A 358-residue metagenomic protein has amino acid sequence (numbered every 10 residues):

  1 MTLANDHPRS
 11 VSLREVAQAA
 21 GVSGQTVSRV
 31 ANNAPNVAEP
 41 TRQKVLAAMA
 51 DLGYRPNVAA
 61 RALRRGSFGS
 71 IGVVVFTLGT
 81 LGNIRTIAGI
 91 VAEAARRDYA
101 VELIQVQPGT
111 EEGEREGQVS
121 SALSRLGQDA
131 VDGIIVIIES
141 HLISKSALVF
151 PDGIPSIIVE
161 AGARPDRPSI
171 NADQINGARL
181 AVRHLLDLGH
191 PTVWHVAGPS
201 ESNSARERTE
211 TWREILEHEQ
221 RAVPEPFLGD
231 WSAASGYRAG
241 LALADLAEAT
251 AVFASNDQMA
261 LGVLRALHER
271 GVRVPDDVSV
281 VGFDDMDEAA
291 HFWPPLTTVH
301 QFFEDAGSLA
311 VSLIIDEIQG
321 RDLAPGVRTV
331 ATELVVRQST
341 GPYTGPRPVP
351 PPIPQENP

Functional and structural regions predicted by a protein language model:
M1-G69, T344, P354-P358: N-terminal helix-turn-helix DNA-binding module of bacterial transcription factors
M1-P8, S70-R183, D187: Alpha-helical recognition/docking segments in bacterial nutrient-uptake and carbohydrate-utilization systems
D6, L246-P358: Flexible loop/turn connectors
A19, T26-R29, L63-G79, R85 (+3 more regions): Short beta-strand segments enriched in small/hydrophobic residues
S23, G69, D132, H190-V193 (+1 more regions): Short acidic/polar active-site loop segments enriched in Thr and Asp
V58, F76-R85, L103-G117, S140 (+7 more regions): Hinge/beta->alpha junction and helix N-cap segments in small-molecule ligand-binding domains
P191-V193, V223-P224, V274-V280: Short acidic capping loops at alpha-helix termini that bridge into adjacent secondary structure
